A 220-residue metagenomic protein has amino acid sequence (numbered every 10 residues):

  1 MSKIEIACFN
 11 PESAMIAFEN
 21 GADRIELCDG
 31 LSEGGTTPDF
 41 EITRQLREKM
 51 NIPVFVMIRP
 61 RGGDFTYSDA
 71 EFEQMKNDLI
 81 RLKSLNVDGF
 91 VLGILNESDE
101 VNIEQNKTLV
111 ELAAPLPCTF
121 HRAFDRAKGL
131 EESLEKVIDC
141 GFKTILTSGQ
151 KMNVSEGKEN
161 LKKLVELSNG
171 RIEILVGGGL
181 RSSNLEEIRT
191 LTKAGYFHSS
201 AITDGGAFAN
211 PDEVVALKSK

Functional and structural regions predicted by a protein language model:
M1-I25, G30-T37: N-terminal pre-domain/capping segments
I4-I6, I25-L27, L46, V54-I58 (+5 more regions): Hydrophobic faces of well-ordered beta-strands that scaffold small-molecule active sites in alpha/beta enzyme cores
F9-N20, T66-L79, D125-C140, L161-S168 (+2 more regions): Catalytic cores of alpha/beta
E12, L31-F55, I94-A114, A127-S133 (+3 more regions): Active-site-adjacent beta->alpha loops and helix N-cap segments on the catalytic face of soluble alpha/beta enzymes
E19-I25, M50-P53, N86-G89, L112-L116 (+3 more regions): Glycine-enriched alpha-helix->loop->beta-strand junction motifs that scaffold or abut catalytic
I25-T36, R81, L85-E97, F142-S155 (+1 more regions): Glycine-rich phosphate-binding active-site loops on the catalytic face of alpha/beta enzymes
R44-R81: Structural motif corresponding to the early beta-alpha repeats
G62, N86, E159, S168-K220: C-terminal alpha-helical cap/extension of soluble enzyme domains
